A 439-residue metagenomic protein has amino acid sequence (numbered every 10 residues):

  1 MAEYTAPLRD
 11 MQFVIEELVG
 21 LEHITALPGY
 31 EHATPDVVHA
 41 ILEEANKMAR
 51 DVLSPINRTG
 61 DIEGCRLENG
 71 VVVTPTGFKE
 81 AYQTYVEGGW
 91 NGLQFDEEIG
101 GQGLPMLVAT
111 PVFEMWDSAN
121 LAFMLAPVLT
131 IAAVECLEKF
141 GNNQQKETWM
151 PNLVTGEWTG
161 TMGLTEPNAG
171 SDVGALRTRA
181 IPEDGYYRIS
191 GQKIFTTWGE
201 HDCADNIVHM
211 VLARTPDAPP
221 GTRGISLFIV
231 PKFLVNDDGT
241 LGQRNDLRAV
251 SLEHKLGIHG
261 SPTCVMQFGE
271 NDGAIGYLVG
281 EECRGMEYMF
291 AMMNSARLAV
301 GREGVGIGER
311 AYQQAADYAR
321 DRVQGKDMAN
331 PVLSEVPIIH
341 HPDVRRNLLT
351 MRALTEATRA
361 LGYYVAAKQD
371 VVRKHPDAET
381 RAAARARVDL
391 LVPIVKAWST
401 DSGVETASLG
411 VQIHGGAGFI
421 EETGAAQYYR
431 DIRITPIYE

Functional and structural regions predicted by a protein language model:
M1-L125, Q144, T148, D370: Amphipathic, small/basic residue-rich leader segments at the start of a protein or domain
M1-T25, I275-C283, Q314, R320-D321 (+1 more regions): Acidic, low-complexity proline/glycine-rich segments
A2-P28, A132, A417-E439: Glycine-rich phosphate/cofactor-binding loops in nucleotide/flavin-utilizing enzymes
L125-N143, G170: N-terminal glycine-rich flavin-associated loop
Y186, S190-R244: A short core secondary-structure module
F195-T197, L234-V250, K255, P262-A296 (+1 more regions): A glycine-rich, basic-preceded beta-loop-alpha segment at the flavin cofactor/substrate interface of flavin-utilizing
R297-H375: Extended amphipathic alpha-helical segments enriched in small hydrophobics
E356-K396, V411-Q412: C-terminal helix-coil-helix/basic helical segment that borders enzyme active sites and/or dimer interfaces and provides
